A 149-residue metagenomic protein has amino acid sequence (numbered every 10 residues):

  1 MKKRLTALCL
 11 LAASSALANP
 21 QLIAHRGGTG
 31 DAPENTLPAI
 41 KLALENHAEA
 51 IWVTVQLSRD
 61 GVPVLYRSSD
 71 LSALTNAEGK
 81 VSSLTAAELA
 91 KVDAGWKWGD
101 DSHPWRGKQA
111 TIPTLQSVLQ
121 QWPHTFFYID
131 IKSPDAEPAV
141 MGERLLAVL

Functional and structural regions predicted by a protein language model:
M1-K2, A18: Generic cytosolic/nucleocytoplasmic N-terminal low-complexity/intrinsically disordered segments
K2-L8: Sec-dependent signal peptide recognition, specifically the positively charged N-region followed immediately by
L8-L10, D31-A32: A periodicity- and composition-biased signal for non-globular, repetitive helical segments
C9-A18: Hydrophobic h-region of N-terminal signal peptides that target proteins for export in Gram-negative bacteria
L17-L149: Phosphate-group recognition and catalysis centered on beta-loop-alpha active-site segments
